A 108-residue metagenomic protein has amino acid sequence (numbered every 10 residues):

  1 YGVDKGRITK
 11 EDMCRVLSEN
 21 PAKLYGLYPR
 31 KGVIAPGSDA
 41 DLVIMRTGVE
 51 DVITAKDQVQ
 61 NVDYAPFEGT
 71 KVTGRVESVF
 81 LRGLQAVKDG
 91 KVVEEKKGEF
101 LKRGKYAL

Functional and structural regions predicted by a protein language model:
Y1-V49: His/Asp/Glu-enriched, well-ordered alpha-helical/loop segment that forms or immediately abuts the divalent-metal
P36-L101: C-terminal cap of metal-dependent C-N hydrolases
F100-L108: Short, solvent-exposed cationic patches
